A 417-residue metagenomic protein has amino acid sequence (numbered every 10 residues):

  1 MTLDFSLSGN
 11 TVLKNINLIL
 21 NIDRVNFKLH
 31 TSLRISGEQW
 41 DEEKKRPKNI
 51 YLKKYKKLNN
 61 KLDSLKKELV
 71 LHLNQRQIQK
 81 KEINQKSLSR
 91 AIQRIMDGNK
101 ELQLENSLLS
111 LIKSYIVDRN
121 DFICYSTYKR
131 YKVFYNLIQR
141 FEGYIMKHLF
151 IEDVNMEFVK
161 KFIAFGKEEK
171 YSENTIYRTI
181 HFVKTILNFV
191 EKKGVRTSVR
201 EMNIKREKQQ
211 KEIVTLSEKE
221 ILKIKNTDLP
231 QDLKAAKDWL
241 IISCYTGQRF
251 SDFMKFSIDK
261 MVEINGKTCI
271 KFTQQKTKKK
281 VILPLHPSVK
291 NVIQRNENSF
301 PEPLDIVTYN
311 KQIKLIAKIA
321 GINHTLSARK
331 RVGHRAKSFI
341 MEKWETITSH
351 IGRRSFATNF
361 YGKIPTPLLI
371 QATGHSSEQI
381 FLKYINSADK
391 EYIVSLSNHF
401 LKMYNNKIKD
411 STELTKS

Functional and structural regions predicted by a protein language model:
E42-P47, K113-S126, Y135-E212, N226-T227: N-terminal core-binding DNA-recognition domain of tyrosine recombinases/integrases
S64-K80, N106-Y135, K193-G194: Short, aromatic/basic-rich helix-turn unit that serves as a nucleic-acid recognition element
E173, Y177, R200-F250, D305-V307: Basic, Lys/Arg- and aromatic-enriched nucleic-acid-binding interface segment
N188-T197, S243-G266: Short, charged phosphate-coordinating catalytic segments
K255-V292: Conserved tyrosine-mediated DNA breakage-rejoining catalytic core shared by Y-recombinases
Q274-K278, T366, T373-N398: Catalytic-site neighborhood detector that most strongly recognizes the C-terminal catalytic loop/helix of tyrosine
S299, P303, K314-Q371: Short, basic (Lys/Arg/His-rich) helix/loop patches that form interaction surfaces in the mid-to-C-terminal regions
I322, N398-S417: C-terminal secondary-structure termini that scaffold catalytic or DNA-interacting sites
